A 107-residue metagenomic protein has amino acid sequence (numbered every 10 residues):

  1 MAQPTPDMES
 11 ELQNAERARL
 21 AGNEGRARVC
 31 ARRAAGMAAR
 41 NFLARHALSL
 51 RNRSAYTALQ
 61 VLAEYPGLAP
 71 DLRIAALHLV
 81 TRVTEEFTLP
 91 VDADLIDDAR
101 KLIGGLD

Functional and structural regions predicted by a protein language model:
M1-N23: Charged alpha-helical initiation segments
Q3, C30-A31, A47-L50: Short, flexible coil/linker segments at or flanking structured domains
P4, N23-A27, T88-L95: Residue-level recognition of alpha-helical structural elements
P6-Q13, R33-M37, I74-H78, D97 (+1 more regions): Generic structural signal for well-ordered, non-membrane alpha-helices
E11, R19, R32, N41 (+2 more regions): Functionally constrained cores in energy, signaling, and assembly domains
Q13-E16, A31-G36, N52-Q60: Short, mixed-charge, low-aromatic patches
A27-R45: Hydrophobic alpha-helical packing segments in soluble, helical-rich domains
L43, L48-D107: Long, charged low-complexity segments
